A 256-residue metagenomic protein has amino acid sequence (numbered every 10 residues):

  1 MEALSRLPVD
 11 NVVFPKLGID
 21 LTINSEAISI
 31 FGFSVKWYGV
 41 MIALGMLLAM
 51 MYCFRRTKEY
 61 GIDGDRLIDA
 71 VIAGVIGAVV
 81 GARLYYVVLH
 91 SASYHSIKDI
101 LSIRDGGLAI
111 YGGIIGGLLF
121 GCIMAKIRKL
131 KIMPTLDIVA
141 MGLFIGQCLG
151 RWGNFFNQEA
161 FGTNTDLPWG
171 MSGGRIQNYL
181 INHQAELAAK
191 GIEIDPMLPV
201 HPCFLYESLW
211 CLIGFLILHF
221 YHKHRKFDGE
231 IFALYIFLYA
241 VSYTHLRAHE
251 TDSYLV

Functional and structural regions predicted by a protein language model:
M1-S242, L246-S253: A feature for loop-to-transmembrane-helix boundaries and adjacent hydrophobic helices in multi-pass integral membrane
